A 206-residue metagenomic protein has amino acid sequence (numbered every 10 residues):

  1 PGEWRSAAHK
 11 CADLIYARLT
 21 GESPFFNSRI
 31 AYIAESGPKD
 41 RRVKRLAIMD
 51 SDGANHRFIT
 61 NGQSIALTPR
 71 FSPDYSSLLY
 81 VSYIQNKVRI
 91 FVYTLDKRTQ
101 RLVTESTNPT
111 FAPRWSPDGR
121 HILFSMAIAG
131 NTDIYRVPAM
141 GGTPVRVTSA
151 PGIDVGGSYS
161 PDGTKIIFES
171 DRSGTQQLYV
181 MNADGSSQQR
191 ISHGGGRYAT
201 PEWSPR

Functional and structural regions predicted by a protein language model:
G2-S51, H56: C-terminal/domain-edge helix-coil "capping" segments
G2-S6, I65-T68, P109-A112, I153-G156 (+1 more regions): Short glycine-/Asp-/Thr-/Trp-enriched loop segments that recur within the blades of beta-propeller repeat domains
S23, E35-R45, N61-S64, V81-I90 (+7 more regions): A flexible loop/linker signature enriched in serine peptidases of the S9 family
P24-F26, P73-D74, P117-D118, P161-D162 (+1 more regions): Residue-level detector of Asp-centered blade-edge/turn motifs that repeat once per structural unit in beta-propeller
I30, L78-L79, G119-L123, G163-I167: Hydrophobic beta-strand positions that form the internal "hydrophobic ladder" of WD40/Gbeta-like beta-propeller blades
D50-A54, T94-R98, P138-G142, N182-S186: Short loop/turn segments that connect beta-strands within beta-propeller blades
R57, R101, P144-V145, Q188-Q189: A structural motif specific to WD40 beta-propellers
